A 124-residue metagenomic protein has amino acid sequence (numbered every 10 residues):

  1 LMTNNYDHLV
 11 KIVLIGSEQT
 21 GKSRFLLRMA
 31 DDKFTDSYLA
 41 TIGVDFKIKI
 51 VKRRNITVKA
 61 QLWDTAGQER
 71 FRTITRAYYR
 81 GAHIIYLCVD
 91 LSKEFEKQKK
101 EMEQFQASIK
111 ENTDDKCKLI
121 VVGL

Functional and structural regions predicted by a protein language model:
L1-L124: TRAFAC-class small GTPase G-domain
